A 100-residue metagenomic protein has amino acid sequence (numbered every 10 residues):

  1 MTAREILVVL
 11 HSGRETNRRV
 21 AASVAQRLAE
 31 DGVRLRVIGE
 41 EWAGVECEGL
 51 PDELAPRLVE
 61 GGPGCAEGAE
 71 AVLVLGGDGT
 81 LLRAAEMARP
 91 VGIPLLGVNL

Functional and structural regions predicted by a protein language model:
M1-A3, V24, E48: N-terminal membrane topogenic module
M1-S12: Generic N-terminal amphipathic, Lys/Arg-enriched alpha-helix
T16-N17, W42, L50-L100: Small-residue-rich beta-alpha loop regions that form the catalytic core of phosphotransfer and lipid-active enzymes
R18-A22: Conserved strand-to-helix beginnings and helix N-cap segments that scaffold or border functional pockets
S23-V33: A short, Lys/Arg-enriched amphipathic alpha-helix followed by its capping loop at the start of a domain
G32-E41: Short internal beta-strands
